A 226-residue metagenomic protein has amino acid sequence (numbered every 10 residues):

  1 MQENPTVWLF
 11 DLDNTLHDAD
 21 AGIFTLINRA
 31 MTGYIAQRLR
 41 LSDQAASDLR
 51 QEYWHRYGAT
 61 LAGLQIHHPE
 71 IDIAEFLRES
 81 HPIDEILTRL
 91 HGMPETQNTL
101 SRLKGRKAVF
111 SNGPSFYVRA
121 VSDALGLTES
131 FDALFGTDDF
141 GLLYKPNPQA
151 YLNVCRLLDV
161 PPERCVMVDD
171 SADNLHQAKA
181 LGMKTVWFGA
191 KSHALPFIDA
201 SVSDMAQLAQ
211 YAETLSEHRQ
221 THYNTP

Functional and structural regions predicted by a protein language model:
M1-T6, S101, P114-P226: Asp-based, Mg2+/Mn2+-dependent phosphohydrolase catalytic module
Q2-P94, F116: N-terminal helical cap/lid subdomain that shapes the substrate entry/recognition surface in HAD-like hydrolases
N14, V109-N112, D169: Conserved residues at beta->alpha junctions
D18, V109-S111, W187: Hydrophobic residues in well-ordered beta-strands that form the structural core
L41, E70-I71, G105, L127 (+1 more regions): Short, well-ordered coil loops that connect the C-terminus of an alpha-helix to the N-terminus of a beta-strand
E75-T88, T96-L125, L134-T137: Substrate-recognition element of Asp-dependent hydrolases with the DxDx(T/V) motif
